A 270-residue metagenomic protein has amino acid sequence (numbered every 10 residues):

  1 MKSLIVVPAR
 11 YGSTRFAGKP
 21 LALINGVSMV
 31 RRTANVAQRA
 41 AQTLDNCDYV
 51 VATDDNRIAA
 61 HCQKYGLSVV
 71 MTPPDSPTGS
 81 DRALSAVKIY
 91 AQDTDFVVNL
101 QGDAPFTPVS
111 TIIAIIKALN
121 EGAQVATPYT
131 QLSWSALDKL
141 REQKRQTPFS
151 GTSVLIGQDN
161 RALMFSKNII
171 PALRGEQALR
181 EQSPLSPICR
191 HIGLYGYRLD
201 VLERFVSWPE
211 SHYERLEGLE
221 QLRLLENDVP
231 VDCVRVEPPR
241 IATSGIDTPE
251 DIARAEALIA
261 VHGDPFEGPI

Functional and structural regions predicted by a protein language model:
K2-T53: N-terminal glycine-rich phosphate-binding loop and ensuing alpha1 helix
I5, D48-V51, V97, V125 (+2 more regions): Hydrophobic/aromatic residues located in beta-strands of well-ordered beta-sheets within soluble catalytic
S13-G18, A136-L137, R204, A242-T243: A short acidic, helix-capping loop that chelates divalent metal ions and anchors anionic groups
N46, Q92-T94, E121-V125: Short, high-confidence coil segments that cap the C-terminus of an alpha-helix and link into the following beta-strand
N56-K117: Short phosphate-binding loop-to-helix
Q92, F165, A178-I270: Conserved alpha/beta core of the MobA/IspD/sugar-nucleotide pyrophosphorylase nucleotidyltransferase superfamily
T107-W208: Conserved core of the sugar-phosphate nucleotidyltransferase
